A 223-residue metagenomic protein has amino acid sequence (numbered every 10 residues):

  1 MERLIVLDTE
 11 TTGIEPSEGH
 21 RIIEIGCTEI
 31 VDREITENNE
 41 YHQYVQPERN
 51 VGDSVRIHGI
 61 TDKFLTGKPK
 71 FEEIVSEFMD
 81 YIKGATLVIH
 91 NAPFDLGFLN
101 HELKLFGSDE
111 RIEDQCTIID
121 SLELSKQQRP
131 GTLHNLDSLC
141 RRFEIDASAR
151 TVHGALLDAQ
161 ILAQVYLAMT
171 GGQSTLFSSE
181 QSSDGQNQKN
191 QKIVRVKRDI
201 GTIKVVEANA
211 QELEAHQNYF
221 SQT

Functional and structural regions predicted by a protein language model:
M1-Q115, K126, S138-V152: Conserved non-catalytic scaffold segment of RNase H-like nuclease domains
N50, I74, D95, T117 (+2 more regions): Alpha-helical structural motif
T86-A92, F98, N135-Q191: Acidic, Mg2+-coordinating catalytic module of metal-dependent nucleases/exonucleases that use a two-metal-ion mechanism
Q115-L133: Catalytic subdomain that performs nucleotidyl-dependent activation
P130, H153-L156, A210: Short, well-ordered coil↔helix boundary/capping segments
A168-T223: Acidic two-metal-ion nuclease catalytic site recognized across multiple nuclease folds, prominently DnaQ/RNase D-T
